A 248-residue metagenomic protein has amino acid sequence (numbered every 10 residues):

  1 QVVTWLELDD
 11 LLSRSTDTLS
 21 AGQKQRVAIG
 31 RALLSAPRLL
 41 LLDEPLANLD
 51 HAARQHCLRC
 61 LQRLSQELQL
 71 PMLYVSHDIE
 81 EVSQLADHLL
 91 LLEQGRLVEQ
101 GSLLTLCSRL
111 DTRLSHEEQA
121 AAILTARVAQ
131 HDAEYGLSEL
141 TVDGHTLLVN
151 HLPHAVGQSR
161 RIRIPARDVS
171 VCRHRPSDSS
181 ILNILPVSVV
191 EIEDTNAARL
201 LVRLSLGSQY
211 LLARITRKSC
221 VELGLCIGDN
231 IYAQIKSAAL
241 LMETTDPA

Functional and structural regions predicted by a protein language model:
Q1-L11, Q62-R63: Conserved ABC ATPase "signature" region
S15-L19, Q23: Conserved ABC ATPase signature
I29: Hydrophobic anchor residue at the start of the ABC signature
L34-R38: A short, proline-enriched helix->beta-strand linker immediately N-terminal to the Walker B motif in ABC-type P-loop
L40-E44: Catalytic Walker B motif of ABC-type/P-loop ATPase nucleotide-binding domains
Q62, Q66, S76-H145: Internal alpha/beta loop-helix hairpins
T146-E193, Y210, R214-A248: Glycine/charge-rich catalytic "coupling/switch" loops of P-loop NTPases
